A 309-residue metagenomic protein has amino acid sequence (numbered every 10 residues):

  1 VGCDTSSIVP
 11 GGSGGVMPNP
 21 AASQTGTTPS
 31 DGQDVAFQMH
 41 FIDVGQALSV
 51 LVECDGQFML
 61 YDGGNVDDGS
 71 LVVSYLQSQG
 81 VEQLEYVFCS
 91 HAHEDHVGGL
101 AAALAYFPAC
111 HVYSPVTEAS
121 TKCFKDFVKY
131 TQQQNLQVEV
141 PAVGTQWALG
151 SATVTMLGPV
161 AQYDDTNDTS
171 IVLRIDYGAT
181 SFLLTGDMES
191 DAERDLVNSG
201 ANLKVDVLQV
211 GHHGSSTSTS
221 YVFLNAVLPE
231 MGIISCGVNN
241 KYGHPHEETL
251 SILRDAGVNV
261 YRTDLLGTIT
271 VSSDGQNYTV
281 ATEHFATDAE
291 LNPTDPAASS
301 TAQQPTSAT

Functional and structural regions predicted by a protein language model:
G2-T309: Non-globular, low-confidence helical/coil segments that flank catalytic cores
